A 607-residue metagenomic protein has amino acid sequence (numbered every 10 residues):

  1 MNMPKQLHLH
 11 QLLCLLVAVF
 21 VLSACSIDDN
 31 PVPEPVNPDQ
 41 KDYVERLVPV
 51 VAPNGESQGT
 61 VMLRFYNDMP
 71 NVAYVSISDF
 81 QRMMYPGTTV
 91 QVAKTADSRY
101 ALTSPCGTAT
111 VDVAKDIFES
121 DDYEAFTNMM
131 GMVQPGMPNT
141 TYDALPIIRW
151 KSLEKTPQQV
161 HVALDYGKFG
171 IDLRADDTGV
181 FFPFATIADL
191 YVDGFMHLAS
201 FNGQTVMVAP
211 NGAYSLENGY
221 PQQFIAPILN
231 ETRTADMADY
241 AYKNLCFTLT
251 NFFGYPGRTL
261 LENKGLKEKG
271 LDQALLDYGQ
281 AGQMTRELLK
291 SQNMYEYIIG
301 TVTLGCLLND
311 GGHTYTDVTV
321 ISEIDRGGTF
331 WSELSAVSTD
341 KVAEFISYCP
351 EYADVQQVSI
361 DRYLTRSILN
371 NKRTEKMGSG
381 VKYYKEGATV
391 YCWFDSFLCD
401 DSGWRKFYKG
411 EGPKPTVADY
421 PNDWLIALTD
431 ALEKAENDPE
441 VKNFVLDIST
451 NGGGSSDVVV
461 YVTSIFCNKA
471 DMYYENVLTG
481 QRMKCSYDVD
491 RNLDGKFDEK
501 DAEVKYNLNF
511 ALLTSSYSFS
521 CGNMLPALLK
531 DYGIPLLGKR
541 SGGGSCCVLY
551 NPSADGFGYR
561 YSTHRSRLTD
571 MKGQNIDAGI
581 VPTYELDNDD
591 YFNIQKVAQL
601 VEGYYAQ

Functional and structural regions predicted by a protein language model:
N2-L13: Bacterial N-terminal signal peptides that target proteins for export
F20-Q40: Bacterial Sec-dependent N-terminal signal peptides
P33-P70, V75-D79, D97-G107, A114: Extended low-complexity, proline/serine/acidic/glycine-rich cytosolic segments
D42, R46-S57, N67-M69, T88-V90 (+2 more regions): Linear, non-domain "peripheral" regions
V72-G87, V180-D193: Amphipathic, non-transmembrane alpha-helical segments in extracytoplasmic/periplasmic proteins
Y85-R99, V192-G203, Y517-F519, Y532-S545: Short, well-structured beta-strand/strand-turn elements
S104-T110, F118-F444, I448-G452, D457 (+4 more regions): Flexible, low-complexity junctional segments that flank or bridge functional domains
Y214, N218-T232, D239-Y242, C246 (+4 more regions): C-terminal "post-core" interaction segments
